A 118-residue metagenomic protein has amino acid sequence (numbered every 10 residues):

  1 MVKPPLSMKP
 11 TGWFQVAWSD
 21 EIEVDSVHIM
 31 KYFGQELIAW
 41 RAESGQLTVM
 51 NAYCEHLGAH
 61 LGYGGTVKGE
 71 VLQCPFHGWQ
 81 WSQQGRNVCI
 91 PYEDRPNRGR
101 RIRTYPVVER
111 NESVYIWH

Functional and structural regions predicted by a protein language model:
M1-P10: A boundary/linker detector
F14: Active-site-proximal "nucleotidyltransferase
W18-H118: Rieske [2Fe-2S] iron-sulfur-binding domain
